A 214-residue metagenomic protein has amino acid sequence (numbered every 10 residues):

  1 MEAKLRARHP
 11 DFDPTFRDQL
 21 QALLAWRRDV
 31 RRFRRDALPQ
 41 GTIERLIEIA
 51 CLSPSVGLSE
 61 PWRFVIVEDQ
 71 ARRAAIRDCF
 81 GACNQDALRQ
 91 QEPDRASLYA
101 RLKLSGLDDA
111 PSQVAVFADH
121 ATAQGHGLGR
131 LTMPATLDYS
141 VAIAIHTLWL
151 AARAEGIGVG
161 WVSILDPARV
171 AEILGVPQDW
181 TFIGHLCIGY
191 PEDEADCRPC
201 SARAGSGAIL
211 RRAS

Functional and structural regions predicted by a protein language model:
M1-A37, T42, I49: N-terminal targeting/leader regions
M1-F16, V30, G184-S214: C-terminal helix-cap and adjacent tail motif
L23, Q113-A115, H185-C187: Conserved hydrophobic/aromatic beta-strand scaffold that supports enzyme active sites
E48-C51, S97-L102, A195: Glycine-rich, charged/polar anion/phosphate-binding loops that engage phosphate groups from diverse ligands
A50, V114, H120-I173: Small-aliphatic-rich amphipathic alpha-helix that forms the alpha element of a beta-alpha
L52-G57: Glycine-rich phosphate/pyrophosphate-binding beta-alpha loops
E60-V141: Glycine/small-residue-rich phosphate/adenosyl-binding loop
N84-Q90, G175-R198: A glycine-rich helix N-cap at a beta->alpha junction
